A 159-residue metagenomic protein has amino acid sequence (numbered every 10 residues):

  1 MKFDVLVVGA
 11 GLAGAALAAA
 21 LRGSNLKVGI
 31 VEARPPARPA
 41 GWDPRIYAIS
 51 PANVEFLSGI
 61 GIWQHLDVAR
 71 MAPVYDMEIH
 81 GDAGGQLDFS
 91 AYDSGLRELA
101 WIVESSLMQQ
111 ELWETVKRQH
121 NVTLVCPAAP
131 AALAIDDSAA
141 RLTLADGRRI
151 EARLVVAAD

Functional and structural regions predicted by a protein language model:
M1-A13, G29: Beta1/beta-strand and adjacent pyrophosphate-binding region of the FAD-binding site in flavoprotein oxidoreductases
G9, E32, G81: Short beta-strand/turn micro-motifs composed of small residues that flank or help shape donor/cofactor-binding pockets
A10, R38, D159: Glycine-rich, N-terminal phosphate-binding loop of Rossmann-like dinucleotide-binding domains
A15, A19, L124-V125: Conserved SAM/SAH cofactor-binding pocket of Class I
A20-R45: Glycine-rich FAD pyrophosphate-binding loop
N25, G61, N121: Short glycine-rich hinge loops at helix-strand junctions in the catalytic core of two-component histidine kinases
D43-G81: N-terminal FAD cofactor-binding segment of flavoenzymes
A72-D159: Conserved N-terminal helical subregion
